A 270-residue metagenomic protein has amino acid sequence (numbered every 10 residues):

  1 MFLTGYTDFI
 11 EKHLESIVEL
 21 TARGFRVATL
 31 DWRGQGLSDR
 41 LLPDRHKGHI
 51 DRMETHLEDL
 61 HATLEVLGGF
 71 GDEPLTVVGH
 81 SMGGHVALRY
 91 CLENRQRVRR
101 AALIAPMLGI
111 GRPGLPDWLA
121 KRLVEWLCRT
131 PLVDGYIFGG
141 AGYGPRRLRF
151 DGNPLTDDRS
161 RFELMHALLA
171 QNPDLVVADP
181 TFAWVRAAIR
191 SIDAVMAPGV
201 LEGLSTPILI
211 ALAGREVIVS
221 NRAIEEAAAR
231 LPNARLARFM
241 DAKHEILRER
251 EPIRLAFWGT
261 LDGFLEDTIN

Functional and structural regions predicted by a protein language model:
L3-D8: Active-site glycine-rich loops that stabilize anionic/oxyanionic intermediates across multiple enzyme folds
I10, E19-P43: Conserved alpha/beta-hydrolase
G48-G68: Alpha/beta-hydrolase active-site loop
G69-S81: Alpha/beta-hydrolase fold nucleophile elbow
R89-P173: Alpha/beta-hydrolase-fold enzymes
L204, I210-L212: Short beta-strand/loop motif that positions the catalytic acidic residue of the alpha/beta-hydrolase fold
V217-A223: Conserved alpha/beta-hydrolase "acid-adjacent" motif
A234-R235, M240-N270: Catalytic active-site module of serine/aspartate enzymes centered on a nucleophile-bearing elbow/loop
